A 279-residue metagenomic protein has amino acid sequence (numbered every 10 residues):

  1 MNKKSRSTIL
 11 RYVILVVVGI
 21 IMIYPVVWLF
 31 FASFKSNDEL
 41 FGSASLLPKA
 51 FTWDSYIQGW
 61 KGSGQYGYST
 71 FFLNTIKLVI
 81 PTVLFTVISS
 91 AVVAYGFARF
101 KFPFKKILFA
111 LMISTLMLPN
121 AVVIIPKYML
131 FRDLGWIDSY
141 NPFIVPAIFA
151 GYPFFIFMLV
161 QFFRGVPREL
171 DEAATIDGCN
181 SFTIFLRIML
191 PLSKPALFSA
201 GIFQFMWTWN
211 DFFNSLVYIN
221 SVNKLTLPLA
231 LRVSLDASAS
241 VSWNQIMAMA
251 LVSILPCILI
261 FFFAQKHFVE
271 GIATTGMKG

Functional and structural regions predicted by a protein language model:
N2-G279: A structural signal for multi-pass alpha-helical bundles of membrane permease subunits that mediate small-molecule
